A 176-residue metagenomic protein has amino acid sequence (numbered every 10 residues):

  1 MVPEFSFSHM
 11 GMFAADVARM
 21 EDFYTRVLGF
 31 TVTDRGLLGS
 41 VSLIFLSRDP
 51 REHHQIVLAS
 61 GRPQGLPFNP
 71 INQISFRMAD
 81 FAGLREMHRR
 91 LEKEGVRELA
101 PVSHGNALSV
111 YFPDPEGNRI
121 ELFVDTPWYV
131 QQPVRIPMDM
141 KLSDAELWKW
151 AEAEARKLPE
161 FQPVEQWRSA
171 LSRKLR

Functional and structural regions predicted by a protein language model:
V2, F13-H53: Core segments of cupin and vicinal oxygen chelate
V2-E4, G65-N69: Short, flexible turn/loop "capping" segments at secondary-structure junctions
F5, A14-A18, I74-Q132, M138-R176: Vicinal oxygen chelate
H9, H53-I56, Q73, H104: Histidine-centered active-site/metal-ligand motif
I44, I71-Q73: Conserved acetyl-CoA binding element of GNAT-fold acetyltransferases
D49-H53, G65, F81-L84: Short, charged/polar surface micro-motifs in flexible loops or helix N-caps
I56-A59, E121: Conserved beta-strand in the GNAT
